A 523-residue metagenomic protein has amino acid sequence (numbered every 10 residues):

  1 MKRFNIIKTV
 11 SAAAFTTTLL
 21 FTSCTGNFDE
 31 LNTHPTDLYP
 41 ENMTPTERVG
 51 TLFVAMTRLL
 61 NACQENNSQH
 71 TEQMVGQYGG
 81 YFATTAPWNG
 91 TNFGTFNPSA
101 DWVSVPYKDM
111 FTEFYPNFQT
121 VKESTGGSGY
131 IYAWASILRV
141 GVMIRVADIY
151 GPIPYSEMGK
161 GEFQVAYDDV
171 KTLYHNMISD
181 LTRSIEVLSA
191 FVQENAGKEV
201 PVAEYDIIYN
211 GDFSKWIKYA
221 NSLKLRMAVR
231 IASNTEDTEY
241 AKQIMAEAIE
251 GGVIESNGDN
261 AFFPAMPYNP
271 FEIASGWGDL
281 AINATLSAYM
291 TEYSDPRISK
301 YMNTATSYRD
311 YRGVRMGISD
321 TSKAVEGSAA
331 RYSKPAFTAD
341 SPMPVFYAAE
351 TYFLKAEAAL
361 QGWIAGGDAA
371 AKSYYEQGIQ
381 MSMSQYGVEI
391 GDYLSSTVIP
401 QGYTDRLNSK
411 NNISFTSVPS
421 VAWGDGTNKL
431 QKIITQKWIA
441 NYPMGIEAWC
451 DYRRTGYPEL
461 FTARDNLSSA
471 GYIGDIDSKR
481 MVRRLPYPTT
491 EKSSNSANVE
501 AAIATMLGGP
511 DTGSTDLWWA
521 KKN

Functional and structural regions predicted by a protein language model:
K2-S11: Bacterial N-terminal signal peptides that target proteins for export
L20-F21: Bacterial Sec-type N-terminal signal peptides, specifically the leucine/valine-rich hydrophobic h-region
C24-G80, D109, P458, A470-N523: Membrane-proximal, proline-rich intrinsically disordered regions
E47, A83-L138, V142-D392, W423-L430 (+1 more regions): Structured, solvent-exposed acidic/aromatic patches
E65-M74, G151-I153, G445-C450: Beta-strand acidic-aromatic groove motif in beta-rich domains, primarily in extracellular
M383-N523: C-terminal functional modules
